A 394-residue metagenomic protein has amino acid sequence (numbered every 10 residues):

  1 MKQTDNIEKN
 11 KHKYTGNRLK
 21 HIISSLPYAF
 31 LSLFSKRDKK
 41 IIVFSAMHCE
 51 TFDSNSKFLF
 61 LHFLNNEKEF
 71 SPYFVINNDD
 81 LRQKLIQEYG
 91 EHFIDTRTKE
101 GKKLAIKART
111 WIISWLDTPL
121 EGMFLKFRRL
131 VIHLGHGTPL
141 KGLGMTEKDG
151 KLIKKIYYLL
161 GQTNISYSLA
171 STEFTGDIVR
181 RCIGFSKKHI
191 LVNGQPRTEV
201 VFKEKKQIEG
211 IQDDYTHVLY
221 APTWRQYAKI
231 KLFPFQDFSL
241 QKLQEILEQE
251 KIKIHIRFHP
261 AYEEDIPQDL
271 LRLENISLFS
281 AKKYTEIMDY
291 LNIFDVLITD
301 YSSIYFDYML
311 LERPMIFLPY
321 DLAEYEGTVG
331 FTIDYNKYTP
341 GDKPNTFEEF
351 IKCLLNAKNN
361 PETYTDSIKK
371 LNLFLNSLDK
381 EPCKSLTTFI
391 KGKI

Functional and structural regions predicted by a protein language model:
M1-C49, S54: Membrane-proximal basic amphipathic "stem/tether" segments
K2-T15, F347-I394: C-terminal amphipathic helix plus adjacent low-complexity, charged tail appended to glycosyltransferase catalytic
K39-K40, R129, Y215-V218: Nucleotide donor/acceptor-binding cores
I41-F202: Active-site and donor-binding regions of nucleotide-sugar-utilizing enzymes
D53-L64, I190-V192, P196-D269, P344 (+1 more regions): Conserved catalytic-core segment of nucleotide-activated headgroup transferases in glycan assembly
I94-T110, P260-F306: Donor nucleotide-activated moiety binding/catalytic core segment of transferases that use nucleotide-activated donors
W111-T118, G122-G135, P139-G142, T285-T328: A donor-sugar binding/catalytic signature common to diverse glycosyltransferases and related nucleotide-sugar
L273, S303-F374: Catalytic binding pocket for nucleotide-activated donors in carbohydrate/polymer assembly enzymes
